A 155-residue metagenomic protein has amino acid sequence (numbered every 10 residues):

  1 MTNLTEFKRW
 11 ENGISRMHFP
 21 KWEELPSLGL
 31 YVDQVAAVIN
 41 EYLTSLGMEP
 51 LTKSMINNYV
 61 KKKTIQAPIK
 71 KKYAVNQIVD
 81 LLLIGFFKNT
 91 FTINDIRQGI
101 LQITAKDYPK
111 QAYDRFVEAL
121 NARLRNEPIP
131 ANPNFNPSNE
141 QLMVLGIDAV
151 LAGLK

Functional and structural regions predicted by a protein language model:
M1-Q102: Basic helix-turn-helix/winged-helix DNA-binding cores and closely related short helical interaction motifs
G99-K155: Intrinsically disordered, low-complexity, charge-dense segments enriched in Lys/Arg and Glu/Asp interspersed
